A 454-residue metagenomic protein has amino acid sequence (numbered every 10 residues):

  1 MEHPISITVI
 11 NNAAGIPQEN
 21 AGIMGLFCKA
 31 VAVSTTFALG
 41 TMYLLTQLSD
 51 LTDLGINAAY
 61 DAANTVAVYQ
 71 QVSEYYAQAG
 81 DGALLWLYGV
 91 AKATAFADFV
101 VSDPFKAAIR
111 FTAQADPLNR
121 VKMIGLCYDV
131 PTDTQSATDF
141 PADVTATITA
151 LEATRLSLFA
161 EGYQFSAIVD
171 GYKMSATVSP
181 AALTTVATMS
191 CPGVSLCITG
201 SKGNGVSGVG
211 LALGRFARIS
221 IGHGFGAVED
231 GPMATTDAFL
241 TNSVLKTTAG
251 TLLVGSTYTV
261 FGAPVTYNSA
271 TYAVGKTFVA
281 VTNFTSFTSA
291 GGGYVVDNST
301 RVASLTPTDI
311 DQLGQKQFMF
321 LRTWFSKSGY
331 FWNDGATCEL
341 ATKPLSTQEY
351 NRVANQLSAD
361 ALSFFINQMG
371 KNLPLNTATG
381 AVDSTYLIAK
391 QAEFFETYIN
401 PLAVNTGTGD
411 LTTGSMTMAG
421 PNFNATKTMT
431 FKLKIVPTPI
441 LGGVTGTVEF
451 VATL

Functional and structural regions predicted by a protein language model:
M1-A212: Small-residue-rich
M1-V31, T288, Y294-T308, G414 (+1 more regions): Anaerobic metallocofactor- and corrinoid-dependent redox/one-carbon enzyme cores, especially those from methanogenesis
V31-T36, A58-T65, A79-G80, T134-F140 (+6 more regions): Intrinsically disordered, low-complexity coil segments
F99, T406-L454: Compositionally biased, low-complexity/repeat regions
P192, S207-T235: Substrate-binding surface in catalytic domains of secreted glycosidases
G226-K390, K432-L454: Long, contiguous, structured domain-core segments that constitute the functional module of a protein
A381-T412: C-terminal hydrophobic structural anchor segments that stabilize assembly/packing rather than catalytic chemistry
